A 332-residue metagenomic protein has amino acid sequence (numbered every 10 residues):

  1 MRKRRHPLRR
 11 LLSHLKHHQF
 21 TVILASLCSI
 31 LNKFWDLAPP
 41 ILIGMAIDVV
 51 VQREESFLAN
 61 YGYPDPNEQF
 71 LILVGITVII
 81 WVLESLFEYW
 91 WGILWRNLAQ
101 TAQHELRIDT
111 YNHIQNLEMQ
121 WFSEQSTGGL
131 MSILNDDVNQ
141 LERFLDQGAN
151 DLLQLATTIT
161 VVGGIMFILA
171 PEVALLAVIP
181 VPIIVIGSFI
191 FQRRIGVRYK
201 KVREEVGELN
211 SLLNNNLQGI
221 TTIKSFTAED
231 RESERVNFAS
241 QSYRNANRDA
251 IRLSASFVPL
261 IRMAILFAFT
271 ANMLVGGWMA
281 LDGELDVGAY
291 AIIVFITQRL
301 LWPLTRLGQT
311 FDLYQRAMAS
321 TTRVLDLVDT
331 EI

Functional and structural regions predicted by a protein language model:
H6-P7, L15, I47, W91 (+3 more regions): Juxtamembrane loop-to-helix connectors within ABC transporter transmembrane domains
R9-L12, F20-M45, L73, T77 (+7 more regions): Alpha-helical segments in transporter systems
T21-L31, N150-K201, N272-L285, W302: Transmembrane helices of ABC transporter permease
V22-F87, F167-E172, G283-V287: Transmembrane helix-loop-helix hairpins at lipid-water interfaces of multipass membrane proteins, especially the type-1
L31-W35, P39, G75-A99, V161 (+5 more regions): Hydrophobic alpha-helical membrane-associated segments
Q125-G128, K201-D249: Loop segments that connect adjacent transmembrane helices in multi-pass transporters
A228, R252, F269, L300-L327: Cytosolic ends of transmembrane helices, especially the final helix of ABC transmembrane type-1 domains
